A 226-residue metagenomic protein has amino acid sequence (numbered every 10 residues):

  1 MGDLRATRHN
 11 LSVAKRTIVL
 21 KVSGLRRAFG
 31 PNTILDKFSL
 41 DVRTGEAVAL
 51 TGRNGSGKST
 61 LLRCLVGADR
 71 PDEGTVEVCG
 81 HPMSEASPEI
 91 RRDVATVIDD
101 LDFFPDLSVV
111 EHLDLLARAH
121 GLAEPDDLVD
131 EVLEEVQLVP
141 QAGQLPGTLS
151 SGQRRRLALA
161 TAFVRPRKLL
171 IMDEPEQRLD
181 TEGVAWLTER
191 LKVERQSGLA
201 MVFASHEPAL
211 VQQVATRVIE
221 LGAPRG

Functional and structural regions predicted by a protein language model:
L20, L35-K37, R91: Conserved structural motif at the start of ABC-family nucleotide-binding domains
T51-R53: The feature captures the beta-strand-to-loop junction immediately N-terminal to the Walker
V66: Helix-to-loop junction immediately C-terminal to a conserved catalytic motif
G74-E85, I90: Conserved ABC transporter NBD signature motif
D114, R118, E124-Q141: Conserved ABC ATPase "signature" region
L145-L149: Conserved ABC ATPase signature
A162-F163: ABC ATPase C-loop
L170-E174: Catalytic Walker B motif of ABC-type/P-loop ATPase nucleotide-binding domains
